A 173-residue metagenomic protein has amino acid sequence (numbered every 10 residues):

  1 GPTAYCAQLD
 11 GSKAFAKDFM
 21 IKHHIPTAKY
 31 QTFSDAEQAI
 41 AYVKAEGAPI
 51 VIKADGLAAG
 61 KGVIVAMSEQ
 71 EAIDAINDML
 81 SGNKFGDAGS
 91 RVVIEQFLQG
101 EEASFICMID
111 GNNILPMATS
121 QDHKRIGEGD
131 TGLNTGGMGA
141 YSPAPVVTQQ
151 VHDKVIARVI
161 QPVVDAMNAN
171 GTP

Functional and structural regions predicted by a protein language model:
G1-G11, I25-T32: A short, GP-enriched loop/loop-strand-helix hinge that lies immediately N-terminal to, or at the N-terminal rim
A4-C6, A16, Q38-A39, E71 (+1 more regions): Catalytic-core regions of core metabolic enzymes, especially those transforming organic acids/acyl-group intermediates
Q8-A14, G127-G129: Short, charged, surface-exposed secondary-structure boundary motifs
Q31-D35, A66: Short acidic-hydrophobic, aromatic-tinged amphipathic segments that line or gate anion-handling sites
G47-E69: Conserved anion/nucleotide-ligand pocket segment
A66-P173: Internal nucleotide-binding/catalytic subdomain
